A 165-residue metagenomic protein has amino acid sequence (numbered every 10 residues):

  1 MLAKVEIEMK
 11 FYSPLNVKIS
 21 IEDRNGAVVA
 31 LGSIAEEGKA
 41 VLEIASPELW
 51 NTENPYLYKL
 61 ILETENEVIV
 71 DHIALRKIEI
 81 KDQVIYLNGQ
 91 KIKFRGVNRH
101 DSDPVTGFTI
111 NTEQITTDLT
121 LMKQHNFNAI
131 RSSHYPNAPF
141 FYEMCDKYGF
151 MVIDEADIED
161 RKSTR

Functional and structural regions predicted by a protein language model:
M1-P139, M144, Y148-V152: Secreted/periplasmic carbohydrate-active enzymes, especially glycoside hydrolases
E159-D160: Catalytic-core environment of secreted peptidases
T164: Conserved small/polar residues in nucleotide/adenosyl-binding loops
